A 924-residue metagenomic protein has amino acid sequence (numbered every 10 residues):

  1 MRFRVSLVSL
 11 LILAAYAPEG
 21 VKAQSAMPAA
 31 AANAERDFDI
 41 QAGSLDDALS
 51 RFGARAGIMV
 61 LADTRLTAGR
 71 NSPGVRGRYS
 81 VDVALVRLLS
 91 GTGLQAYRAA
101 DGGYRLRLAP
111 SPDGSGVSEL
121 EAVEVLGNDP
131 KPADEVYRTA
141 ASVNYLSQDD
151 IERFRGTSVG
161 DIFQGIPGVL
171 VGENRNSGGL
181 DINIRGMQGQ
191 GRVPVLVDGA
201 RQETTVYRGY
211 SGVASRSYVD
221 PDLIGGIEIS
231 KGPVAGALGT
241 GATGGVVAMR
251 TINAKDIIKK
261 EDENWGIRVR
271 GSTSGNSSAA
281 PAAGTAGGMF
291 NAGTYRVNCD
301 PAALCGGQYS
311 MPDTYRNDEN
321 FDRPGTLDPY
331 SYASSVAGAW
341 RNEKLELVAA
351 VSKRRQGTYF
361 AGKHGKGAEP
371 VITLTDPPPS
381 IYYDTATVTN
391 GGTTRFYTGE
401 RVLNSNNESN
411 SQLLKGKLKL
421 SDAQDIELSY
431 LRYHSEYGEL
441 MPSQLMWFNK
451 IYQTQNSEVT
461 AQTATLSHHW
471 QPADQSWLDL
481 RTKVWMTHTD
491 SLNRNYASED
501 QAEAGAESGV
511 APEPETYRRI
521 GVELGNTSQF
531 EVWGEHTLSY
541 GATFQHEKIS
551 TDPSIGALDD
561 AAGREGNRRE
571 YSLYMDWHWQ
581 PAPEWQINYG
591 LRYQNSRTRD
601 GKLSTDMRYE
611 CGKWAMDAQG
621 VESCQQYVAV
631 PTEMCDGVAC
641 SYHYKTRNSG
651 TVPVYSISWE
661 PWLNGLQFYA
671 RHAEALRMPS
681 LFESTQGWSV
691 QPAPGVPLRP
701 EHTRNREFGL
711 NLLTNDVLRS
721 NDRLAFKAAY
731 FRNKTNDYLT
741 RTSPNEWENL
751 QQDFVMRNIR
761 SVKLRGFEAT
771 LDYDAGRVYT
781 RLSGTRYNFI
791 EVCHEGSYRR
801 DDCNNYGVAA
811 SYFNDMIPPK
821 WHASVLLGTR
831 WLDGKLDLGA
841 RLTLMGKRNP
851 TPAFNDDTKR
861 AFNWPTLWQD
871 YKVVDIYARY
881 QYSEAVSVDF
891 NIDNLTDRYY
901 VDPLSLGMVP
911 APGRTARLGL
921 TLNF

Functional and structural regions predicted by a protein language model:
L49-R55, A109-E152, Q190: Short, acidic, small-residue-rich periplasmic hinge/interaction motif at the N-terminus of Gram-negative outer-membrane
Y104-R107, G160, Q164-R201, K231-G232: Extracytoplasmic beta-strand/coil segments of soluble accessory domains associated with Gram-negative outer-membrane
Q202-K231: Short acidic/polar hinge/loop motifs at secondary-structure boundaries that mediate gating or recognition
T205, L676, K734-D737, R741 (+4 more regions): C-terminal beta-signal and adjacent terminal beta-strands/loops of Gram-negative outer-membrane beta-barrel proteins
N291-E436, V532, R592: Transmembrane beta-barrel wall of Gram-negative outer-membrane proteins
K419-Y433, V459-V630, S658, W662 (+3 more regions): Face-selective signature of the C-terminal outer-membrane beta-barrel domain
H469-W470, D479-N495, E660-W662, Q667-A673 (+4 more regions): Membrane-embedded beta-barrel scaffold of Gram-negative outer-membrane proteins
S528, Q580-I587, Q594-S596, L718 (+5 more regions): Gram-negative outer-membrane beta-barrel transporters
